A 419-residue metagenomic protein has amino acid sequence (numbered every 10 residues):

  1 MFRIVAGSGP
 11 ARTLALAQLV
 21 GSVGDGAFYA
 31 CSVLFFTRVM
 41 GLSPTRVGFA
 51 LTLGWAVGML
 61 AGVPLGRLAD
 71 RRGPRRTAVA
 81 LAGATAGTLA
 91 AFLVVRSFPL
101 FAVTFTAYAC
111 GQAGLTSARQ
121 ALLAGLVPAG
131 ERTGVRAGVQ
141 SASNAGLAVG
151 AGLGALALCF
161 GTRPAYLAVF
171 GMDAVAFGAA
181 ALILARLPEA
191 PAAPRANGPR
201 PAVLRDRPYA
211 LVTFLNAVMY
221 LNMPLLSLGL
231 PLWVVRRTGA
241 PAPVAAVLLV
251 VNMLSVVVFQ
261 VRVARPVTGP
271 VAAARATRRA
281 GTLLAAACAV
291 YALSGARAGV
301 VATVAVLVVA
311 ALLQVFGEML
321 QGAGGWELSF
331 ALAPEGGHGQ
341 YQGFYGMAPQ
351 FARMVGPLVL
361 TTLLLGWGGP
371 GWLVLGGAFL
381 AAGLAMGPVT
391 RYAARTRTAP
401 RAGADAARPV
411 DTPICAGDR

Functional and structural regions predicted by a protein language model:
M1-R12, L187-M219, A406-D418: Juxtamembrane intracellular "pre-TM" segments in multi-pass secondary transporters
F2-A56, P208-N252: Helix-loop boundary and gating motifs at the non-cytosolic
R38, V149-A165, V355-V374: Transmembrane alpha-helix termini and helix-breaking/packing motifs in multi-pass membrane transporters
M59-R96: Conserved MFS/SLC helix-loop-helix module at the cytosolic interface between two early adjacent transmembrane helices
L60-G73, L158, V258-T277: Helix-to-loop junctions at the C-terminal end of transmembrane segments in multipass secondary transporters
R76-A91, R275-Y291: Structural signature of the two symmetry-related core transmembrane helices
T104-A145: Cytoplasmic helix-loop-helix junction between adjacent transmembrane helices in 12-TM secondary transporters
G154-A155, V175-A193, A385-V389: C-terminal membrane-cytosol helix-exit motif in multi-pass small-molecule transporters
